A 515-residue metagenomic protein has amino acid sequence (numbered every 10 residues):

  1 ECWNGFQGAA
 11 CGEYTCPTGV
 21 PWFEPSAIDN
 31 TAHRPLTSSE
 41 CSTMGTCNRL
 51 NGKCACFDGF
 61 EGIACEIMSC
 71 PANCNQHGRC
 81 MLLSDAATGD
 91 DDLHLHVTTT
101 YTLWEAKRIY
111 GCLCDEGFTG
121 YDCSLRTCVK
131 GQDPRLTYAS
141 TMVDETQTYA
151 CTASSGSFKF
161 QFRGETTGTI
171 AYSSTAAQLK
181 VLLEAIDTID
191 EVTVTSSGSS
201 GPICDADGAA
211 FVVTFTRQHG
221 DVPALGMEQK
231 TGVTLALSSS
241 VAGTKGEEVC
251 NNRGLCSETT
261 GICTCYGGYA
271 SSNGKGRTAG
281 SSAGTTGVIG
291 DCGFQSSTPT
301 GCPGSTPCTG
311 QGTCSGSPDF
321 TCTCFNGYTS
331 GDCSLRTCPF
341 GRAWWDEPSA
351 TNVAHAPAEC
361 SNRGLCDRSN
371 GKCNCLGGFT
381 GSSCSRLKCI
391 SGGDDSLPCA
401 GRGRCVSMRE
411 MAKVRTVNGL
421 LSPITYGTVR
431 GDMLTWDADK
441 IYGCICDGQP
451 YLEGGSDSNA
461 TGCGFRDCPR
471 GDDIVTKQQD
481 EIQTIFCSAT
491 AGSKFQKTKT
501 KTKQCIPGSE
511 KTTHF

Functional and structural regions predicted by a protein language model:
E1-N4, Y14-C41, K53-D58, E66-E116 (+16 more regions): Flexible assembly/topogenesis modules
G8, G62, G120, S271 (+4 more regions): Glycine-centered motif in EGF-like
D92, L420-T428: Long, compositionally biased charged/polar accessory segments in the mid-to-C-terminal portions of proteins
